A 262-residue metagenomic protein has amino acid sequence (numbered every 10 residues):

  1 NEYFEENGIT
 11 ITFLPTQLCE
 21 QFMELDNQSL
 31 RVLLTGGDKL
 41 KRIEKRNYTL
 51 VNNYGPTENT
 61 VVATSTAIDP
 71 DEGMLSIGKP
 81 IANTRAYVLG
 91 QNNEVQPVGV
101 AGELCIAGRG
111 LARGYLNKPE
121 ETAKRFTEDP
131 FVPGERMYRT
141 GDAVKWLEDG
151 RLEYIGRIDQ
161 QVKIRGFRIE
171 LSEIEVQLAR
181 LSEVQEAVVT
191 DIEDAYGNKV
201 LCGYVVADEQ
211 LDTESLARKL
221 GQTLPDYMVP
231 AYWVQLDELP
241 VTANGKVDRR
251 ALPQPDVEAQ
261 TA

Functional and structural regions predicted by a protein language model:
N1-T10, E24, E173-L181, Q222: Conserved ATP-dependent adenylate/AMP-binding module captured primarily in the ANL superfamily
Y3, L33, T122: A hydrophobic alpha-helix adjacent to the NAD(P)-binding/active-site core of NAD(P)-dependent oxidoreductases, strongly
G8, F13-L14, T35, N83 (+2 more regions): A conserved catalytic-core signature of glycosyltransferases
T10-F13, F22, L30, K124-F126 (+2 more regions): Aromatic-residue hotspot detector
I11-F13, C19-S76, R85: Gly/Ser/Thr-rich phosphate-binding loop
P15-T16, I174: Conserved glycosyltransferase catalytic-site signature
V51-N52, A67-A262: AMP-dependent adenylate-forming
